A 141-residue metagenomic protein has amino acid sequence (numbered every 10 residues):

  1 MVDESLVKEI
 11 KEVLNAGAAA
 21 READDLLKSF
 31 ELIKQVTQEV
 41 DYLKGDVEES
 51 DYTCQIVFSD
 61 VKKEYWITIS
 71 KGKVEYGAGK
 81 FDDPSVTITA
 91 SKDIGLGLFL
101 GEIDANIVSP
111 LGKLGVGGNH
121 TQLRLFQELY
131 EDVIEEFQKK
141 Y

Functional and structural regions predicted by a protein language model:
M1-Y141: Feature captures hydrophobic
